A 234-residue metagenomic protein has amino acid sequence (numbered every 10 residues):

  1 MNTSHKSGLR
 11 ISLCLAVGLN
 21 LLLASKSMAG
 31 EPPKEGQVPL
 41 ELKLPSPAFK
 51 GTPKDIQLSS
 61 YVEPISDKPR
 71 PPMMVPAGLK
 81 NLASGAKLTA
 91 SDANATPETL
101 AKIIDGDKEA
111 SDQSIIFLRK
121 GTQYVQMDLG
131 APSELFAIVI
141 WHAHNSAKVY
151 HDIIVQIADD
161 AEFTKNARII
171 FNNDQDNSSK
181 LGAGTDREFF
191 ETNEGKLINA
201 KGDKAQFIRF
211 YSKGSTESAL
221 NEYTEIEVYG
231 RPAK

Functional and structural regions predicted by a protein language model:
N2-C14: Bacterial N-terminal signal peptides that target proteins for export
S12-L22: Bacterial N-terminal signal peptides
A16, S27-M28: Cleavable N-terminal signal peptides
G30-G51, S91, F117-Q123, P132-S133 (+1 more regions): Trp- and acidic/polar-enriched beta-sheet ligand-binding modules for extracellular glycan and matrix recognition
G30-L79: N-terminal pre-domain segments of enzymes
P71-D107: Predominantly extracellular/luminal regions of secreted and cell-surface proteins, especially disulfide-bonded
L135-A137: Contiguous beta-strand segments within globular domains
